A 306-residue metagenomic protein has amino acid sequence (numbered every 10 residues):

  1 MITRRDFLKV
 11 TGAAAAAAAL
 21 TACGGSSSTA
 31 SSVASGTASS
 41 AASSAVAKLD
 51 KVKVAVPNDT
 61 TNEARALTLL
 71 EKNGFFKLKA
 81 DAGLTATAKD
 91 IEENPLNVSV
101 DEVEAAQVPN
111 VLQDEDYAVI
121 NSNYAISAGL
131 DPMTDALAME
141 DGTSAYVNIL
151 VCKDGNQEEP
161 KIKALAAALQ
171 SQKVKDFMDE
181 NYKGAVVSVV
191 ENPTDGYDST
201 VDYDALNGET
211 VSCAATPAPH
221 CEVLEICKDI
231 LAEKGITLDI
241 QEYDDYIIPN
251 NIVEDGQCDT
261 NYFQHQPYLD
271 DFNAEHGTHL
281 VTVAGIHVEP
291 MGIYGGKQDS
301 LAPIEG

Functional and structural regions predicted by a protein language model:
F7-L8: N-terminal export leaders
A19-A22: C-terminal motif of bacterial Sec signal peptides marking the signal peptidase cleavage site
A34, D141-G142, V147-E180, K297-S300 (+1 more regions): Extended ligand-binding regions for polar small-molecule ligands
A45-L69, N73, K163, S171-D176 (+1 more regions): A conserved helix-loop-strand patch within extracytoplasmic ligand-binding domains of the periplasmic binding
D50-A55, L206-A218, I236-E242: Short, well-ordered beta-strand elements
R65, A80-A86, K163-D202: Ligand-binding clefts/hinges and TM-proximal coupling segments of bilobed small-molecule sensing domains
A82-N110, I240-N251: Short helix-initiation/N-cap motifs at beta->coil->alpha
I126-E158, E191-D198, V283-G295: Periplasmic-binding protein-like
